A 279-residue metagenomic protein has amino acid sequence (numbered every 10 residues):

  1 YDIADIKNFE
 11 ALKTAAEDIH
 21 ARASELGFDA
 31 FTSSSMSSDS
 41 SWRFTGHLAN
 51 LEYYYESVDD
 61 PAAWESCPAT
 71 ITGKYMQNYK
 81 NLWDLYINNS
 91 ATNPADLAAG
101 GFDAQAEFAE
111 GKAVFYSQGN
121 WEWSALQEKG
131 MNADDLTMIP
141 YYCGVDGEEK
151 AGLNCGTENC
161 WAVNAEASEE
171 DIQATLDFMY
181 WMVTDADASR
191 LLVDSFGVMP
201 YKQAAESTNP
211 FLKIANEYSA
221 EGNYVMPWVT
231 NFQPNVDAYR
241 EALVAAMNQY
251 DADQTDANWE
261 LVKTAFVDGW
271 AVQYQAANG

Functional and structural regions predicted by a protein language model:
F9-A11, D96-E110: Short helix-initiation/N-cap motifs at beta->coil->alpha
K13-P68, A113: Extracytoplasmic/periplasmic solute-binding protein
A16, P61-A98: Glycine-centered hinge/linker elements that transmit conformational signals in sensory and ligand-binding systems
A21, A220-G279: Conserved C-terminal helix/tail region of periplasmic/extracytoplasmic solute-binding proteins
A21-S37, D185-S195, Q273-G279: Bilobed periplasmic-binding protein-like "clamshell/Venus-flytrap" ligand-binding domains
G101, Q118-W123, T157-N159: Beta->alpha turn/N-cap motifs
V114-G119, T137: Paired acidic/hydrophobic, glycine-rich loop segments that form the ligand-binding mouth/hinge of periplasmic-binding
K129-S195: Extracytoplasmic/periplasmic substrate-recognition and gating elements
